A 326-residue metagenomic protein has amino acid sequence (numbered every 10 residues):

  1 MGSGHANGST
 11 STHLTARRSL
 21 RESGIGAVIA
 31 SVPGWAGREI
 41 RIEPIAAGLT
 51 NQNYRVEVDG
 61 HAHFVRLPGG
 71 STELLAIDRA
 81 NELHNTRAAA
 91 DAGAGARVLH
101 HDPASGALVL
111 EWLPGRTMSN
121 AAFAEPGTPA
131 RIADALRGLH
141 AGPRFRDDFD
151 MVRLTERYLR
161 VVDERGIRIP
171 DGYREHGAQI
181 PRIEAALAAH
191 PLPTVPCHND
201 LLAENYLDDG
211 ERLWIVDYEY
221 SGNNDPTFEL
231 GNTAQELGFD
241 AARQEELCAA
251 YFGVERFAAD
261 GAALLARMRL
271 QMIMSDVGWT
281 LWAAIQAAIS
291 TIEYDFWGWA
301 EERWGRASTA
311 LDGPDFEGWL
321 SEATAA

Functional and structural regions predicted by a protein language model:
H5, H13, R17, R165-G172 (+1 more regions): ATP/Mg2+ or Mg2+-diphosphate-binding catalytic cores that bind nucleotide phosphates or diphosphates via glycine-rich
R18-R41, A141-N199, D209-G210, A259-A262 (+1 more regions): An alpha-helical support segment within catalytic cores of ATP-dependent transferases
V32-P33, G93, L136-R144, L187 (+5 more regions): A general structural signal marking secondary-structure boundaries and capping sites
E43-R153, L159-E175: ATP-binding pocket architecture of kinase catalytic cores
P44-G60, F64-V65, V98, R182-F228 (+1 more regions): Active-site acidic catalytic loop and adjacent metal/ATP-binding pocket of ATP-dependent phosphoryl transfer enzymes
R79, A266, L270-I273: Start-of-helix signal in alpha-solenoid helical-repeat scaffolds, especially tetratricopeptide repeats
E82, P126-G127, W214, G231-A234 (+2 more regions): Glycine-rich, phosphate-binding/catalytic loops in enzymes
T227-A259, M272-I292, R306: Active-site activation/catalytic loop segments of kinase-like enzymes and analogous catalytic loops in related
